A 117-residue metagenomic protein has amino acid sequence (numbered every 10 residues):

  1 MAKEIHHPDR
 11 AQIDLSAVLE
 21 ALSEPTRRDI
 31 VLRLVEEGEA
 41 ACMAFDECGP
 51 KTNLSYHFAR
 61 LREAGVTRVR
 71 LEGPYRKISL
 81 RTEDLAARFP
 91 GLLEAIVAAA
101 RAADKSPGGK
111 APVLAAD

Functional and structural regions predicted by a protein language model:
A2-D14, E36, R81-D117: Amphipathic alpha-helical dimerization/coiled-coil segments that flank or bridge DNA-binding/regulatory modules
D14-N53, E72-D84: N-terminal helix-turn-helix DNA-binding core of bacterial DNA-binding proteins
F58-A59: Short, hydrophobic-biased segments on the C-terminal half of alpha helices that form "recognition helices"
G65: Glycine-centered, phosphate/nucleic-acid-interacting loop/turn motifs that mediate DNA/RNA or nucleotide
R68-V69: Short beta-strand "wing" residues that participate in macromolecule-binding interfaces
